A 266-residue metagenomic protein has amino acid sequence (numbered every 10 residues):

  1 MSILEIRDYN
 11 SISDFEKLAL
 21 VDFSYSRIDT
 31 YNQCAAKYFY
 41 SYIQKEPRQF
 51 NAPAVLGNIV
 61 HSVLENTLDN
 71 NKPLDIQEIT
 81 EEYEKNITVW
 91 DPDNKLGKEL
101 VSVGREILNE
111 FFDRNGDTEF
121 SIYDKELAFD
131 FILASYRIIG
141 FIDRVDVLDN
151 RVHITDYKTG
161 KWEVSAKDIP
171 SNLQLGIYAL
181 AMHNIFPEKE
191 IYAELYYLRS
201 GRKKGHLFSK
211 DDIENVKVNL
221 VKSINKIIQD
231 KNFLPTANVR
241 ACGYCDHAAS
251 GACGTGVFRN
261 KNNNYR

Functional and structural regions predicted by a protein language model:
M1-R266: RecB-family 4Fe-4S metal-dependent nuclease core
